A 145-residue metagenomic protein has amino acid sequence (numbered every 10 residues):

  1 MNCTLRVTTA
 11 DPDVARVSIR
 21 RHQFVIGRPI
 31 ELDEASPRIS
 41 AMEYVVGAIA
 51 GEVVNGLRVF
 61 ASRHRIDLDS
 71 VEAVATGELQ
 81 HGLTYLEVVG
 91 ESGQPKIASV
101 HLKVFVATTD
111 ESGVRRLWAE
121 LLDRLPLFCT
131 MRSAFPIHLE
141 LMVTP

Functional and structural regions predicted by a protein language model:
M1-G47, R58-P145: Extended beta-strand/beta-hairpin segments
E52-V53: Alpha-helical metal-binding/catalytic segments enriched in His/Glu/Asp
